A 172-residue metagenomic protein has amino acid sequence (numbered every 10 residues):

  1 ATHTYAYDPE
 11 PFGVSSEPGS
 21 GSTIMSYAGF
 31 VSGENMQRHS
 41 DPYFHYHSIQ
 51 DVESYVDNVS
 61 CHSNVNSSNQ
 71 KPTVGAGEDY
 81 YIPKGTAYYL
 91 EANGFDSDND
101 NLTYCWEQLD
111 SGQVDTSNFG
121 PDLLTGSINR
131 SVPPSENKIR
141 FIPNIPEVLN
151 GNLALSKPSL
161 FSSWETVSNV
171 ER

Functional and structural regions predicted by a protein language model:
A1-V170: Extracellular (secreted or membrane-anchored) zinc-dependent metallopeptidases, primarily metzincins but also closely
